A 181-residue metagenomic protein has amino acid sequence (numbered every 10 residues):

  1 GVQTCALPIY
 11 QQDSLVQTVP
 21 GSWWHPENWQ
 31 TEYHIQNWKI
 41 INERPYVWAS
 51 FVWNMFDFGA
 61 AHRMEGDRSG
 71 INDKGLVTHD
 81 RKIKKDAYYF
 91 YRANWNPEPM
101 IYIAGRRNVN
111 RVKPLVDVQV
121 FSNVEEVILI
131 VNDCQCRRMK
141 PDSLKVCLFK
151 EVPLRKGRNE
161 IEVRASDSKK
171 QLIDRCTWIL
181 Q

Functional and structural regions predicted by a protein language model:
G1-C5: Single conserved hydrophobic/aromatic residue that forms the stacking wall/gate of nucleotide- or nucleobase-binding
A6-D142, P153-L154, I161-K170: Extended substrate-binding grooves/exosites of carbohydrate-active enzymes
P141-L144, I179-L180: A short, sequence-level motif marking secondary-structure junctions
C147-P153: Exposed aromatic-hydrophobic patches
K169-Q181: Edge beta-strands of extracellular beta-sandwich domains
